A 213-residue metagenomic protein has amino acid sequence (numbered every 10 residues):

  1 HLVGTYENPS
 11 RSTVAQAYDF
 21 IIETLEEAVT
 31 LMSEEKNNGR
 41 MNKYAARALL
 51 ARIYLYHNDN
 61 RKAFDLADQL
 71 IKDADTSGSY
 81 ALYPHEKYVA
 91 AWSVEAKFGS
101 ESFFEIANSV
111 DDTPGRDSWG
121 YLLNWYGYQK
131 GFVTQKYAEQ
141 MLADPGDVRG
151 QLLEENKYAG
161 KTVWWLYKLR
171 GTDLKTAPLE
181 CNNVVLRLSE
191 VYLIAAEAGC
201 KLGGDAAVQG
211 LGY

Functional and structural regions predicted by a protein language model:
H1-L188, K201-G210: Structured, solvent-exposed acidic/aromatic patches
